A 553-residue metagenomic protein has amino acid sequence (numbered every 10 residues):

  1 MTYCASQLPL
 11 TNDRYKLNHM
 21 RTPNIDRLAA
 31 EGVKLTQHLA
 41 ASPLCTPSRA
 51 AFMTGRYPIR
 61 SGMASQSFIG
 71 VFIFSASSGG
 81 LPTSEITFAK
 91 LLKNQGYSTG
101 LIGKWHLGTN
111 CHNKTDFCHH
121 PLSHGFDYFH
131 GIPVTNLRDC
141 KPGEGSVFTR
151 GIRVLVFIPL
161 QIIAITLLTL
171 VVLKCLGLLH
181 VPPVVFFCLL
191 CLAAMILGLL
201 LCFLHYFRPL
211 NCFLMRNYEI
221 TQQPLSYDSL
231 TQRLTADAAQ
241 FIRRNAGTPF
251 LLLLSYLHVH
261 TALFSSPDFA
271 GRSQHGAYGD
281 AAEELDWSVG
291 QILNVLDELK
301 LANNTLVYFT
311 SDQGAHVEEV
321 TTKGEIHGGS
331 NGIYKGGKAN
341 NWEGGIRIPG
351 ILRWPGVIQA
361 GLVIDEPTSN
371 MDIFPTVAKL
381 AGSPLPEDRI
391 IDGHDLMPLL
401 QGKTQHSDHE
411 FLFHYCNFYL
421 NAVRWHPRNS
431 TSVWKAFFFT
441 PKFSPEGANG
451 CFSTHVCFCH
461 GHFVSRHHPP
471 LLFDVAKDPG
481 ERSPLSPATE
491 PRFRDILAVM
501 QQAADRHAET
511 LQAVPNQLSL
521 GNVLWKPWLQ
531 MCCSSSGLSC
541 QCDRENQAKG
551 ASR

Functional and structural regions predicted by a protein language model:
M1-V33, S98, W105, F213 (+3 more regions): Active-site-proximal N-terminal segment of extracellular/periplasmic enzymes that hydrolyze or transfer
Y3, L10-T11, K141, L200-T221 (+4 more regions): Active-site His/acidic residue clusters
D13-A50, G55-R60, S98-T99, H120 (+3 more regions): Short, structured active-site-proximal loop/turn typified by the sulfatase FGly-forming signature C/S-X-P-X-R
Y15-T22, T36-L44, S75-I86, P224-R233 (+8 more regions): A short beta-strand-to-alpha-helix junction
M20, H112-H124, A262-S265, A270-A281 (+4 more regions): Histidine-centered active-site microenvironments of extracellular/periplasmic hydrolases and transferases
K34, Q66, I373, V433-A436 (+2 more regions): Long, internal low-complexity/basic segments
T54-Q161, L168-P224: Catalytic-site neighborhoods of secreted/periplasmic enzymes that process anionic sulfate/phosphate groups
L122, D127-Y128, I132-V156, A315-N341 (+5 more regions): C-terminal cap/loop subdomain of S1 sulfatases and analogous C-terminal strand-loop tails that border
